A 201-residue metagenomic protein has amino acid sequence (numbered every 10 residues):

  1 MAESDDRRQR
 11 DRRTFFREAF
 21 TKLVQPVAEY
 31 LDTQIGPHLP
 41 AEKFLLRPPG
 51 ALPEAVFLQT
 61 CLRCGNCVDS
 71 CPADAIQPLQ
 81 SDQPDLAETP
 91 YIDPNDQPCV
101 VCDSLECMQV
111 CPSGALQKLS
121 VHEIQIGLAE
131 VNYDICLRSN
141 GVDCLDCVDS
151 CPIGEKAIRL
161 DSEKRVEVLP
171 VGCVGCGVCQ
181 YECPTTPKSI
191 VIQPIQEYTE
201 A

Functional and structural regions predicted by a protein language model:
M1-A201: Non-ligating segments of multi-cofactor redox enzymes
